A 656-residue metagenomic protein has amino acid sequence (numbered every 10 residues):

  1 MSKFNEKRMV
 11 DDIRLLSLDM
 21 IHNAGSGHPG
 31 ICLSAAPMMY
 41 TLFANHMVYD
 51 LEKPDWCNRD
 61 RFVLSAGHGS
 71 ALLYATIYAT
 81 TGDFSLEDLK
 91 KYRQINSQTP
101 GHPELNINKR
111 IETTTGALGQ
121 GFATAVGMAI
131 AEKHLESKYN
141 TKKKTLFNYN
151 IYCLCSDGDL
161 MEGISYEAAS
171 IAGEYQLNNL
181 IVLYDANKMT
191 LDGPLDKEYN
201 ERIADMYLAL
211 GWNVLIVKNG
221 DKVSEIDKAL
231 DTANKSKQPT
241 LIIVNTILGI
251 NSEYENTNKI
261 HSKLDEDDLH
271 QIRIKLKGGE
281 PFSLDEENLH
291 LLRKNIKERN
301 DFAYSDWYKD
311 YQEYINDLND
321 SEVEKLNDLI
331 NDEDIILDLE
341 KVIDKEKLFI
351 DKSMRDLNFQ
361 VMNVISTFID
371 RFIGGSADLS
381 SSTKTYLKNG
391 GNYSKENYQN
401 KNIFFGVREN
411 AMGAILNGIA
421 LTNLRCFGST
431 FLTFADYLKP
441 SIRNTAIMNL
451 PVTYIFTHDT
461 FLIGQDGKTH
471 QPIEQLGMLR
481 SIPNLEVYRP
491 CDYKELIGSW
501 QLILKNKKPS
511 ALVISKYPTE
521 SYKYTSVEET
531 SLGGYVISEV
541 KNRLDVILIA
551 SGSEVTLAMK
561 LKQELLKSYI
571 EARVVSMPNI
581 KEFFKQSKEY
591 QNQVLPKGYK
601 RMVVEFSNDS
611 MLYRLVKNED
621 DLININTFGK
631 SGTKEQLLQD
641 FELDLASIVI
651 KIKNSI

Functional and structural regions predicted by a protein language model:
M1-L33, C155, D159-L160, I181 (+7 more regions): Conserved acidic/glycine
D12, L16-A24, L51-D60, P100-T115 (+5 more regions): Glycine/charged-rich beta-loop-alpha catalytic/anionic-binding loops adjacent to active sites
A24-A36, F62-H68, R93, P103-T124 (+9 more regions): Active-site nucleophile and cofactor-binding loops and adjacent substrate-binding regions of central metabolic enzymes
S34-E174, K384-L387, I419: Cofactor-binding active-site loop characterized by glycine-rich and histidine/acidic residues
D50-L51, E132-N140, L421-Y437, V452: Glycine-rich phosphate/pyrophosphate-binding loops and their adjacent beta-strand/loop elements at enzyme active sites
G82-K91, G173-D185, A209-W212, A446-G464 (+1 more regions): A glycine-rich helix N-cap at a beta->alpha junction
Q94-N106, T124, I130, H134-S137 (+5 more regions): Thiamine diphosphate
Q94-Q98, S376-S382, N389, V407-N410 (+3 more regions): Short glycine-enriched loops at secondary-structure junctions
